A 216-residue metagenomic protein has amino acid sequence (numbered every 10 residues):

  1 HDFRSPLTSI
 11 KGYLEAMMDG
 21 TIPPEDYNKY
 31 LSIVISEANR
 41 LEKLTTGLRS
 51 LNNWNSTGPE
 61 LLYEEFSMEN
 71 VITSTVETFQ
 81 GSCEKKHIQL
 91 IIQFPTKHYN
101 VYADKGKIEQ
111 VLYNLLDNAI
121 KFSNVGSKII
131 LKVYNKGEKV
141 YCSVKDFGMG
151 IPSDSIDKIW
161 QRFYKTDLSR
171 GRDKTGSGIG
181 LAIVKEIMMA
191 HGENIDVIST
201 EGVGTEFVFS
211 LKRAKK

Functional and structural regions predicted by a protein language model:
D26, S56-L61, N100-A103: Conserved micro-motifs of the catalytic ATP-binding
S36-L41: Short alpha-helical segment of the dimerization/phosphotransfer core of two-component systems
L62-E65, E84-K85, Q89-Y99: Conserved catalytic submotifs in the C-terminal HATPase_c
A119-I120: Short helix-loop "hinge" at the ATP-lid/N-box region of the Bergerat-fold HATPase_c
G126-E138: Short beta-strand/loop element within the Bergerat-fold HATPase_c
I151-K165, K185: Short conserved segment of the HATPase_c
G192-E193: Conserved glycine-rich
